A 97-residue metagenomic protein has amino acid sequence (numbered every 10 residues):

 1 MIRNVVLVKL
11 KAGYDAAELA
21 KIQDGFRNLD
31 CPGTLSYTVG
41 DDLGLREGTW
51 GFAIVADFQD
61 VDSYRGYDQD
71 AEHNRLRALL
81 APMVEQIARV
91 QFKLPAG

Functional and structural regions predicted by a protein language model:
M1-G51, Q59-Q69, F92-G97: Short S/T/G/P-rich N-terminal loop/turn motif that feeds into the first structured element of a domain
L29, L79-P82: Short, conserved catalytic or adaptor-binding loops enriched in Gly and charged residues
D57-F58, M83: Conserved catalytic core of Hanks-type protein kinase domains
D68, R77-L80: Short, flexible helix/strand-to-coil boundary loops that buttress conserved ligand/catalytic motifs in alpha/beta
Q86, V90-Q91: Charged phosphate-binding loop/patch that engages nucleotide di/tri-phosphates or the phosphate backbone of nucleic
